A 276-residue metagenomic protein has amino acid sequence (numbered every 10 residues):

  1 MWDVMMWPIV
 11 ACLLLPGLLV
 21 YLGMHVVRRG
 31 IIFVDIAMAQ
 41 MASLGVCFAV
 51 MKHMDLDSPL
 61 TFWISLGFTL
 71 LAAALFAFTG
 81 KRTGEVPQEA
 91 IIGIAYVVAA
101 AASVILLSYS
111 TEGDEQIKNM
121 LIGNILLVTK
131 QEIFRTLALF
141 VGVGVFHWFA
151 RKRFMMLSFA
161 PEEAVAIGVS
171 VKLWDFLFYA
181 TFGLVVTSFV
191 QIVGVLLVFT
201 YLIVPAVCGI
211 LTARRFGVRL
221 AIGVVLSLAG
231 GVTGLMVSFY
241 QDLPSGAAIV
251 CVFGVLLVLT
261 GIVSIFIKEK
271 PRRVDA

Functional and structural regions predicted by a protein language model:
M1-G17, Q88: Membrane-interfacial amphipathic/re-entrant helices at transmembrane-helix boundaries
L18-L22, I36-K52, A72, A99 (+4 more regions): Hydrophobic alpha-helical segments within and immediately flanking transmembrane helices of multi-pass membrane proteins
M24-A37, C47-E112, G209-A221, S238-Q241 (+1 more regions): Short loop segments and helix-boundary regions at transmembrane helix junctions of multi-pass inner-membrane proteins
I36, L243-A276: Cytosolic-side transmembrane-helix boundaries in multi-pass membrane proteins
A39-F48, I94-L106, L127, V171-T181 (+1 more regions): Small-residue-rich segments of transmembrane alpha-helices in multi-pass membrane proteins, especially helix faces
T83-R153: Transmembrane helix-bundle core of multi-pass membrane transporters and related energy-transducing complexes
T129-P205: Helix-loop-helix "hairpin" substructures at the membrane interface of multi-pass membrane proteins
L196-A247: Transmembrane alpha-helical segments in multi-pass inner-membrane proteins
